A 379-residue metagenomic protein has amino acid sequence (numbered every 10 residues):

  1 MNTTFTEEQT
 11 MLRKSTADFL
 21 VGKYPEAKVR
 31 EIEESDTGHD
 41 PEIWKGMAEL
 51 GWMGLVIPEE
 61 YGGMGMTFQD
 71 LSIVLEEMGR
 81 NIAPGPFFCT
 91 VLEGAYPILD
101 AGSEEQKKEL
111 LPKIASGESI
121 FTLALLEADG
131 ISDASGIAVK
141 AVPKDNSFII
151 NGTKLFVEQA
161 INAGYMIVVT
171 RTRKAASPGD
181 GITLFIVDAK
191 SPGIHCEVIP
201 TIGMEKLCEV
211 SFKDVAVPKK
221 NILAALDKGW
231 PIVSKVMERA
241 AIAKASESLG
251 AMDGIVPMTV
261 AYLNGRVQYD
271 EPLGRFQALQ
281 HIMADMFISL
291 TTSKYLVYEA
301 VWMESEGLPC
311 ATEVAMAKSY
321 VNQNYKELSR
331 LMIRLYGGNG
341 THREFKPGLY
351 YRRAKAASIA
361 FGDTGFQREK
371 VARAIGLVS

Functional and structural regions predicted by a protein language model:
M1-G85, A101-Q106, K113, G117-E118 (+2 more regions): Alpha-helical interface subdomain recognition
G51, V74-G79, T170, I186-S191 (+1 more regions): Short Ser/Thr-interspersed hydrophobic loop/turn segments at strand-loop and sheet-helix junctions that line or gate
D100-G102, V142, V168-T172, I186-D188 (+2 more regions): Short beta-strand-to-turn element immediately C-terminal to the catalytic PLP-Schiff-base lysine in fold type I
G117-L126: A short, Trp-centered hydrophobic/proline-enriched beta-strand micro-motif
D129-S132, F156-Q159, A175-A176, I199-K206: Short Gly/Pro-enriched turn/cap motifs at secondary-structure boundaries
G136-A138, D188-P218: Flexible, small-/acidic-enriched active-site or ligand-binding loops
N151-H195: A short core secondary-structure module
C208-K235: A short, charged helix-loop
